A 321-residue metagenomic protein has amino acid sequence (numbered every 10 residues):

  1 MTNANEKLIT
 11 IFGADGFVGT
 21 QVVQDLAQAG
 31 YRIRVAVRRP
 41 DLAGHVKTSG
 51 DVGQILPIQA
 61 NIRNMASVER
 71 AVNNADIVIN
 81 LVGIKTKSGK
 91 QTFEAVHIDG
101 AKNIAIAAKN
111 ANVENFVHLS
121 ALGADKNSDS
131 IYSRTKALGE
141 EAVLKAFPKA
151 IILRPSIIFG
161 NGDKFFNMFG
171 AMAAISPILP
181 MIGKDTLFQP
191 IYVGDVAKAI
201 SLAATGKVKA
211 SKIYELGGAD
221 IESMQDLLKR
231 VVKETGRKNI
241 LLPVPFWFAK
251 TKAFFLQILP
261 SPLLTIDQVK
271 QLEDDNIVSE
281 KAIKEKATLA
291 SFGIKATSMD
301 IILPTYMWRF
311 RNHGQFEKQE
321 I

Functional and structural regions predicted by a protein language model:
T2-Y31: N-terminal Rossmann NAD(P)H-binding glycine-rich loop of SDR-like oxidoreductase domains
N5-L8, R32, I84-A146, A150-P155: Conserved Rossmann-fold NAD(P)-dependent oxidoreductase catalytic core, especially the SDR/UDP-sugar
Y31-D41: Conserved glycine-rich Rossmann-like NAD(P)H-binding loop of the short-chain dehydrogenase/reductase
P40-N103, A107-N110, L122-K126: NAD(P)H-binding glycine-rich loop region in Rossmannoid oxidoreductase-like domains and their noncatalytic homologs
N103, K164-F165, G183-T205, K212-E215: Substrate-positioning beta->alpha
S128-S130, I151-G170, E222: Flexible, glycine-rich beta-alpha linker
L187-G194, L216-K233, P243-F254, K295-S298: Substrate-binding strand-loop-helix patch in Rossmann-like NAD(P)-dependent oxidoreductase/epimerase domains
W247-I321: A hydrophobic C-terminal alpha-helical subdomain
